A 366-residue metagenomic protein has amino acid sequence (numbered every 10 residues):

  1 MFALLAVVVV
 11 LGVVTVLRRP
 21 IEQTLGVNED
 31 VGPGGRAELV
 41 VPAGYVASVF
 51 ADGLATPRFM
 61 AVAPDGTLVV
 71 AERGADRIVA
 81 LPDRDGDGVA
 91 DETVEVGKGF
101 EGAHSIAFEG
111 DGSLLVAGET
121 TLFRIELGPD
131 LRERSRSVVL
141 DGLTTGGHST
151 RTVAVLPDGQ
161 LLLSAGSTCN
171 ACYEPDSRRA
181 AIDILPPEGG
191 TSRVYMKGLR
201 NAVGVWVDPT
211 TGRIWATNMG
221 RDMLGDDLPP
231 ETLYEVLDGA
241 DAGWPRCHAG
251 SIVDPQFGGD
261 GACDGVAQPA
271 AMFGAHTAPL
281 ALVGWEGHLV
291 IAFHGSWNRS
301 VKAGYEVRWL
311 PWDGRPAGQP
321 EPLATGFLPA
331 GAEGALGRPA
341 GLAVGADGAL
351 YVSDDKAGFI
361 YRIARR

Functional and structural regions predicted by a protein language model:
F2-T15: Hydrophobic membrane-insertion alpha-helices, especially the h-region of bacterial N-terminal signal peptides
T15-V41, T150, S167-N170, I184-G190 (+6 more regions): Beta-propeller domain segments
A47-D52, E92-K98, S137-L143, T191-M196 (+2 more regions): A short beta-strand motif characteristic of beta-propeller blades
G53, V62, V70-G74, F108 (+6 more regions): Conserved beta-strand positions in repeat-built beta-propeller and related beta-rich domains
G53-D65, K98-S113, A117, T144-L161 (+3 more regions): Beta-rich, blade/repeat-based domains predominating in secreted/periplasmic proteins but also intracellular
G86-E92, D130-R132: Acidic, glycine-anchored loop motifs typical of Ca2+
G102-A103, A107, T120-L156, S164-C169 (+1 more regions): Asp-box/WD-like beta-propeller blade repeats and closely related beta-sheet repeat scaffolds
A343-R366: Blade-level signature of beta-propeller repeat domains, shared across WD40, Kelch, NHL, RCC1 and BNR/Asp-box propellers
